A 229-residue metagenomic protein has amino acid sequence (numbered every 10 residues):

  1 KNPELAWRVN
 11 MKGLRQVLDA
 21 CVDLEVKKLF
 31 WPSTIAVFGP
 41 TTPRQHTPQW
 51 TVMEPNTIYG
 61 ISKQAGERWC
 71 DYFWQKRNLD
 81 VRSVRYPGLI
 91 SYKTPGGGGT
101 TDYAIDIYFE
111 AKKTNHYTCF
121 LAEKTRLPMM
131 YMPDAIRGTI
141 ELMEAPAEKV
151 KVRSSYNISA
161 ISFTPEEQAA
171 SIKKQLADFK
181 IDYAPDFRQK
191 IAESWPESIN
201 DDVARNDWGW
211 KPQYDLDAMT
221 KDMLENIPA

Functional and structural regions predicted by a protein language model:
K1-V9: NAD(P)H-binding glycine-rich loop region in Rossmannoid oxidoreductase-like domains and their noncatalytic homologs
N10, Y59, K63: Active-site YXXXK catalytic motif of short-chain dehydrogenase/reductase
M11-D19, P133-I136, I140: Conserved active-site region of classical short-chain dehydrogenase/reductase
L14-R15, Q64-D71, Q75, A104-I105 (+1 more regions): Conserved active-site helix of classical SDR/Rossmann-fold NAD(P)-dependent CH-OH oxidoreductases
R15-I58: Conserved Rossmann-fold NAD(P)-dependent oxidoreductase catalytic core, especially the SDR/UDP-sugar
S33-T34, E67-K93: Conserved beta-loop-beta element that borders a ligand/cofactor-binding pocket
S83-G96, D106-M130, D134: A conserved pocket-lining segment of Rossmann-fold NAD(P)-dependent short-chain dehydrogenase/reductase
F120-A122, P128-A229: C-terminal substrate-binding subdomain of Rossmann-fold SDR/epimerase-dehydratase oxidoreductases
